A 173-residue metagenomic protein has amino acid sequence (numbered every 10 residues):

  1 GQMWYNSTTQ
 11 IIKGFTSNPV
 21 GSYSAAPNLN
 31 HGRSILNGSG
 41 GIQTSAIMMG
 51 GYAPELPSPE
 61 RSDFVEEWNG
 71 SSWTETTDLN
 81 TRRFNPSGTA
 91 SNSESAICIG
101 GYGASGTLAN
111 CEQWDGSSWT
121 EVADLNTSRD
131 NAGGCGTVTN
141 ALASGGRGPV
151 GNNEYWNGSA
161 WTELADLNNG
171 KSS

Functional and structural regions predicted by a protein language model:
G1-S173: Kelch-like beta-propeller repeat domains
